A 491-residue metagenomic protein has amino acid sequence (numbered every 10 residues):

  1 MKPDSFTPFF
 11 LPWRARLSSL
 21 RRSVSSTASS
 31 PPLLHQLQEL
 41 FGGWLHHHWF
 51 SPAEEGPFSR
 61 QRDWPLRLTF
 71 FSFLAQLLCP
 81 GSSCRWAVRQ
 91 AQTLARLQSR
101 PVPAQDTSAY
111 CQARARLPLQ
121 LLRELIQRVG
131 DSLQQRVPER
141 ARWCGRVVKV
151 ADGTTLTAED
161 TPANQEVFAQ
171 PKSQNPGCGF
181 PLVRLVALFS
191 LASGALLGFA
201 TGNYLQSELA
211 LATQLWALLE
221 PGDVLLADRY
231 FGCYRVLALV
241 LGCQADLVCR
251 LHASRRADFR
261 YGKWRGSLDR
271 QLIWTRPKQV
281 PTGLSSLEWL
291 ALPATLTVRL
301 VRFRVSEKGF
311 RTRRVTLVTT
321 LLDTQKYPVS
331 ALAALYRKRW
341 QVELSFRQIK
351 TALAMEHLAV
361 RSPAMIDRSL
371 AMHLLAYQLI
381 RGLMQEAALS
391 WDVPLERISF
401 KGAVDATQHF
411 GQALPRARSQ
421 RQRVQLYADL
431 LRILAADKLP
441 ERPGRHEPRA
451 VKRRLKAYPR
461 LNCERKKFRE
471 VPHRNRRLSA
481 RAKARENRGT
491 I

Functional and structural regions predicted by a protein language model:
K2-V88, P103, R114-L117, E124-S132 (+3 more regions): Single, function-defining residue in the core of a domain
T93-C111: Short, basic interhelical loop/turn and adjoining N-cap of the next helix at nucleic-acid- or acidic-partner-contacting
R140: Noncatalytic carbohydrate-binding groove/subsite architecture in carbohydrate-active enzymes
